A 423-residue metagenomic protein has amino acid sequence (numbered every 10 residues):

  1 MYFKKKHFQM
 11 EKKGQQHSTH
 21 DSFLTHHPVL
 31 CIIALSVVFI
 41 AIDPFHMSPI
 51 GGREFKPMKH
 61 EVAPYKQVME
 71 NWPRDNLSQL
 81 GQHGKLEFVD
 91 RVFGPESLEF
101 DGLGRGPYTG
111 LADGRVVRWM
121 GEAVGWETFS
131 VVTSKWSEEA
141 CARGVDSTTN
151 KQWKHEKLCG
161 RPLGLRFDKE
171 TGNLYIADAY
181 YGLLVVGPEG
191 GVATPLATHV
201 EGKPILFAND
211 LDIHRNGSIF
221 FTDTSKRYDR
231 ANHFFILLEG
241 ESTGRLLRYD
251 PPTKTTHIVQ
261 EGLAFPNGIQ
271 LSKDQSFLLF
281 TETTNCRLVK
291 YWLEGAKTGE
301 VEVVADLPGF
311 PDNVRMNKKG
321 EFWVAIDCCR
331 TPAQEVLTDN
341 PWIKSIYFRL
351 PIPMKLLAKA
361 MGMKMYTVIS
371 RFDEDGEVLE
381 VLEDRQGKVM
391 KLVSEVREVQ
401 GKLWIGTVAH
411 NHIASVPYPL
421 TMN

Functional and structural regions predicted by a protein language model:
E11, Y65-P73, L77, G102-V145 (+3 more regions): Beta-propeller domains
F23-I33, I42-P73, S78-V116, G387-S394: Beta-strand-rich domains and repeat architectures in extracellular enzymes and scaffolds, especially beta-propellers
G52-P57, F221-E241, D327-K364, S415: Short, conserved, GDST-rich strand-edge loop motifs in beta-rich repeat architectures
L86-R91, S130-T133, W153-L158, L196-K203 (+3 more regions): Surface loop/turn motifs at the tips and blade-to-blade linkers of beta-strand repeat domains
D101-G104, F167-T171, I213-N216, K273-Q275 (+2 more regions): Residue-level detector of Asp-centered blade-edge/turn motifs that repeat once per structural unit in beta-propeller
M120-V124, G187-G191, Y249-K254, W292-K297 (+2 more regions): Short loop/turn segments that connect beta-strands within beta-propeller blades
R143-L163, D168-N173, A177-L237, E241-G244: Asp-box/WD-like beta-propeller blade repeats and closely related beta-sheet repeat scaffolds
